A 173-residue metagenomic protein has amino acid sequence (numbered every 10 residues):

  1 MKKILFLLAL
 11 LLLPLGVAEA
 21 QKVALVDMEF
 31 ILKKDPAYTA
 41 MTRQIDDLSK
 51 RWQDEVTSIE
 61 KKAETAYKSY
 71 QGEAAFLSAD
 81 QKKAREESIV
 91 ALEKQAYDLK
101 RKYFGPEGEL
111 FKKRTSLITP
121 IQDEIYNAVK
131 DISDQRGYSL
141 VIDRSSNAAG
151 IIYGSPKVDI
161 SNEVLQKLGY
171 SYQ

Functional and structural regions predicted by a protein language model:
M1-I4: Positively charged n-region of N-terminal signal peptides that target proteins for export
F6-L10: Sec-dependent N-terminal signal peptides
L11-L12, P36: Hydrophobic alpha-helical membrane-insertion segments
L15-A20: Sec/Tat signal peptide C-region and signal peptidase I cleavage site
Q21-Q173: Amphipathic, charged alpha-helical segments and their helix-to-coil junctions in extracytoplasmic/peripheral assemblies
